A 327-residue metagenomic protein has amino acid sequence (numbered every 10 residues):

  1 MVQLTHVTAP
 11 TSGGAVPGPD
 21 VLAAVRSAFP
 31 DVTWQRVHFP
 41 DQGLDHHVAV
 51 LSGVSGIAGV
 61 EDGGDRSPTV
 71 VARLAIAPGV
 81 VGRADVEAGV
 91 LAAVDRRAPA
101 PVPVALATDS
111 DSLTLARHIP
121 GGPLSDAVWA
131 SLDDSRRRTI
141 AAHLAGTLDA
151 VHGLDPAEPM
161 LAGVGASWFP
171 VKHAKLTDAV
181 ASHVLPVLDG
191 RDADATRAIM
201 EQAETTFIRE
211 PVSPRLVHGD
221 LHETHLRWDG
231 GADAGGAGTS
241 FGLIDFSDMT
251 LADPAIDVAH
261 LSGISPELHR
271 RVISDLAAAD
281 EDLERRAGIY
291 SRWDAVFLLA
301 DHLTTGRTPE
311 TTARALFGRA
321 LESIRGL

Functional and structural regions predicted by a protein language model:
M1-P19, I57-E61, L327: Actinobacteria-biased recognition of intrinsically disordered, low-complexity terminal regions
G14-T33, P120, S131-A142, A150-H218 (+3 more regions): An alpha-helical support segment within catalytic cores of ATP-dependent transferases
G18-L22, A88, R270: Short, surface-exposed alpha-helical segments at coil->helix boundaries
R36-W168: ATP-binding pocket architecture of kinase catalytic cores
H47-I57, A72, A198-V258: Active-site acidic catalytic loop and adjacent metal/ATP-binding pocket of ATP-dependent phosphoryl transfer enzymes
R96-P99, R191, D280-E281: Short helix-capping segments at alpha-helix termini
D178, D248-L327: Helix-rich C-terminal or lid/interface subdomains of diverse kinases
